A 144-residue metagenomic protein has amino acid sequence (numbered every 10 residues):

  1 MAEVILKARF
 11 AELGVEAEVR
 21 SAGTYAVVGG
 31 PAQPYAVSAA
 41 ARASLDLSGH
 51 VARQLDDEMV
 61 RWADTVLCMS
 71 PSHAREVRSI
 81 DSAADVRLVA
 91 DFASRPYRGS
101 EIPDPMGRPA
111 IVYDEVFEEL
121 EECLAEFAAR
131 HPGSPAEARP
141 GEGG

Functional and structural regions predicted by a protein language model:
M1-A63, A129-P140: Conserved active-site segments centered on acidic
M59, S70-P71: Helix N-cap/beta->alpha junction signal
T65, P71-G144: Phosphate-binding/catalytic loops
